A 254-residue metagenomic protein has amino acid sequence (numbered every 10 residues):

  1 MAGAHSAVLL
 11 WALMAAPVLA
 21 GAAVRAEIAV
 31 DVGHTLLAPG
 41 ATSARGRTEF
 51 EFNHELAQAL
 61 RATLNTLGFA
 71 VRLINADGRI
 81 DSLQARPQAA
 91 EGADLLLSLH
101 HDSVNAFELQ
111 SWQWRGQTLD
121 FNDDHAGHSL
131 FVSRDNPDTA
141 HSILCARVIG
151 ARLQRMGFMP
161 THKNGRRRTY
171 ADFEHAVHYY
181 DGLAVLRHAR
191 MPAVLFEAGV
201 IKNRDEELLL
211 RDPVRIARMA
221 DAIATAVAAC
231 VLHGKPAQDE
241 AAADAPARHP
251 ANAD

Functional and structural regions predicted by a protein language model:
M1-A4: N-terminal secretory signal peptides that target proteins for export/translocation
S6-V18: Bacterial N-terminal signal peptides
V24-L144, H249-N252: Catalytic-core regions of hydrolytic enzymes
A38-G40, R47-T48, S98, N105 (+1 more regions): Active-site-adjacent mobile loop/cap segments within catalytic or ligand-binding domains
N53, S142, A146, D212-A220: Short, charged, low-complexity patches
A140-N164: Acidic, glycine-rich loop-and-strand cores that form catalytic or ligand-binding grooves in diverse globular domains
